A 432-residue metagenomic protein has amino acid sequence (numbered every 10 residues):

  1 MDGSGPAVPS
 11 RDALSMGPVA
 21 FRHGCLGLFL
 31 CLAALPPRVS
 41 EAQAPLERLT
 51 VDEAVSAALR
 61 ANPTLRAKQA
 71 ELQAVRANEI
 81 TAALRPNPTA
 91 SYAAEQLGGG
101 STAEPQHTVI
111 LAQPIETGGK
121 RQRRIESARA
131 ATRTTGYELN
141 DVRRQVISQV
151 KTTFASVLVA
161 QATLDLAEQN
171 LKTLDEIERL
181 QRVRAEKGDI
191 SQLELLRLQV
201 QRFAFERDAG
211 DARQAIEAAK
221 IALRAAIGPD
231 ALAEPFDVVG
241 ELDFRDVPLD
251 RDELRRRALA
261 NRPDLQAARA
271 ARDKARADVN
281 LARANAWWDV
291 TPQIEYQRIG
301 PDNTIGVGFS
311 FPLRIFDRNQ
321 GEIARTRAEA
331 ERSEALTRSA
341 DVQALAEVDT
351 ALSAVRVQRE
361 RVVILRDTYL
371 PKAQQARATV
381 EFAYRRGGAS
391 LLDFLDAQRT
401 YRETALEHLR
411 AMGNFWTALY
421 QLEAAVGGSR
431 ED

Functional and structural regions predicted by a protein language model:
M1-R60, R213-R257, E423-D432: Terminal intrinsically disordered/low-complexity segments used for targeting and assembly
G3, D141-R257, Q358: Periplasmic alpha-helical coiled-coil/stalk elements that build and connect Gram-negative outer-membrane
E53-L59, I190, E194-A204, P229-T291 (+3 more regions): Amphipathic alpha-helical coiled-coil scaffold segments and their short linker/junction regions
S56-R66, Q73-N87, S101, V109-E126 (+9 more regions): A glycine-/polar-enriched beta->alpha junction
A67-E79, V142-A167, D175-V183, Q201 (+4 more regions): Amphipathic alpha-helical coiled-coil segments
A90-Q96, P292-R298: Transmembrane beta-barrel strands of outer-membrane/channel proteins
T108-I110, F154, T291, G306-G308 (+1 more regions): Membrane-embedded beta-strand positions in outer-membrane beta-barrel channels/transporters
E126-R129, Q192-V200, L391-Q398: Short, charged, amphipathic alpha-helical segments
